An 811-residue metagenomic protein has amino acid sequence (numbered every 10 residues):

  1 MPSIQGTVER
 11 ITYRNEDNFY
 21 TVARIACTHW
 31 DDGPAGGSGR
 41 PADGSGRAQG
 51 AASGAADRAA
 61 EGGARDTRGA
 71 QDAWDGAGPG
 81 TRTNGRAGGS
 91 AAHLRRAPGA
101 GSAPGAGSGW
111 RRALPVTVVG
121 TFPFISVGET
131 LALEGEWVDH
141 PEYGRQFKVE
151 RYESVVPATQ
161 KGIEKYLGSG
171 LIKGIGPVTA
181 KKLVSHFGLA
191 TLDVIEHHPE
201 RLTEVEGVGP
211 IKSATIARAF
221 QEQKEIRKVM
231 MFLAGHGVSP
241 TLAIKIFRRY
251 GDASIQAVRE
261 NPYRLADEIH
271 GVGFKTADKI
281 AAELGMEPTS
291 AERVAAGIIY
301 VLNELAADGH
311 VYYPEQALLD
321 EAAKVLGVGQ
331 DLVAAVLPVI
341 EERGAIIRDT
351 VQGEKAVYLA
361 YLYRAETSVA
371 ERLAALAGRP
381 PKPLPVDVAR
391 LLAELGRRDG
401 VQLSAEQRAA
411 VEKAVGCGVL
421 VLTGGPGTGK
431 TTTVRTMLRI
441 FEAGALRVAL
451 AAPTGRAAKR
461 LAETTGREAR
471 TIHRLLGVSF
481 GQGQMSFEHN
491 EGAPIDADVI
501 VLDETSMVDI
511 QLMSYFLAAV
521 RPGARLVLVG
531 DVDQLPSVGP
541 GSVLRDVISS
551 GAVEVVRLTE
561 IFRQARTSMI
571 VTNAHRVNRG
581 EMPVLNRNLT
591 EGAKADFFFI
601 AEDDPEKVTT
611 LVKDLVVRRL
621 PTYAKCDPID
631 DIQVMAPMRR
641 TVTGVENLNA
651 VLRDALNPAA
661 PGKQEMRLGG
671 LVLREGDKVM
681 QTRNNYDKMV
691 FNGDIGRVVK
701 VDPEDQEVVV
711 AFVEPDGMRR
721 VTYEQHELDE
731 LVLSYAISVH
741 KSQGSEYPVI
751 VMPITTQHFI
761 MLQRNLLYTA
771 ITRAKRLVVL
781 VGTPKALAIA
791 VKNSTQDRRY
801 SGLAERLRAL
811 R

Functional and structural regions predicted by a protein language model:
M1-V386, R811: Accessory, non-ATPase domains that flank or precede helicase/AAA+ motor cores in DNA-metabolism machines
L171, E204, G424, A452 (+2 more regions): The Walker A (P-loop) glycine that initiates the GxxxxGKT/S ATP-binding motif of P-loop NTPases
K324, D331, I347, V351-V499 (+3 more regions): ASCE P-loop NTPase motor cores of helicases and related translocases
R447, D496-I500, G523-V527, L777-V778: Loop/turn-to-beta-strand initiation segments
I472-P522, I737-V739, Y768: Conserved RecA-like ASCE ATPase "motif II neighborhood" in helicase/translocase motors
T505-F516, V532-S542, L762: Conserved ATPase-coupling elements of RecA-like P-loop NTPase cores
V532-M680, N685-K688, V699, L810: Conserved helicase motor core of P-loop NTPases
R579, N692-R811: C-terminal accessory regions
